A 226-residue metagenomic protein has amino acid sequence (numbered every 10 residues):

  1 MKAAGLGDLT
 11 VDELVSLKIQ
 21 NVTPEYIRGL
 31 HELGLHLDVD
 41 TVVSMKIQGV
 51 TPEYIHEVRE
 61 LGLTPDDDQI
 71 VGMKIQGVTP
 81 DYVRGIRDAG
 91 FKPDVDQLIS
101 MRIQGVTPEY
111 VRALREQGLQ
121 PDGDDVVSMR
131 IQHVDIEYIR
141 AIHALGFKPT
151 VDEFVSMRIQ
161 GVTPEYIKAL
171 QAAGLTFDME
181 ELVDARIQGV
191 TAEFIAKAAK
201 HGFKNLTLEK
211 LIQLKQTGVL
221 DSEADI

Functional and structural regions predicted by a protein language model:
M1-I226: General marker for long, soluble alpha-helical cores
